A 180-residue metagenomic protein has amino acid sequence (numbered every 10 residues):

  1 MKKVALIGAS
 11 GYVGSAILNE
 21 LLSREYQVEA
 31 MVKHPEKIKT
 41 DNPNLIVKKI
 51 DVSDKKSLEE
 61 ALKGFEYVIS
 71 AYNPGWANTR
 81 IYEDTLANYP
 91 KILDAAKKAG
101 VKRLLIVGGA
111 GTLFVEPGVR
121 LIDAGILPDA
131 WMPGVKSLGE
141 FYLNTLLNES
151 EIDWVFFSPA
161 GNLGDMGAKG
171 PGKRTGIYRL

Functional and structural regions predicted by a protein language model:
V4-R24: N-terminal Rossmann NAD(P)H-binding glycine-rich loop of SDR-like oxidoreductase domains
A5, E29, K48: Conserved beta-strand positions in the Rossmann-like core of class I SAM-dependent methyltransferases
M31-K37, G161: Short, polar loop motifs at secondary-structure junctions
P35, P90-P133, L147, V155: Conserved Rossmann-fold NAD(P)-dependent oxidoreductase catalytic core, especially the SDR/UDP-sugar
E36-K91, A95-A99: NAD(P)H-binding glycine-rich loop region in Rossmannoid oxidoreductase-like domains and their noncatalytic homologs
A77, G111-E116, N162-M166: Conserved catalytic-site region of short-chain dehydrogenase/reductase
L143-D165: Conserved beta-loop-beta element that borders a ligand/cofactor-binding pocket
K173-L180: A conserved pocket-lining segment of Rossmann-fold NAD(P)-dependent short-chain dehydrogenase/reductase
